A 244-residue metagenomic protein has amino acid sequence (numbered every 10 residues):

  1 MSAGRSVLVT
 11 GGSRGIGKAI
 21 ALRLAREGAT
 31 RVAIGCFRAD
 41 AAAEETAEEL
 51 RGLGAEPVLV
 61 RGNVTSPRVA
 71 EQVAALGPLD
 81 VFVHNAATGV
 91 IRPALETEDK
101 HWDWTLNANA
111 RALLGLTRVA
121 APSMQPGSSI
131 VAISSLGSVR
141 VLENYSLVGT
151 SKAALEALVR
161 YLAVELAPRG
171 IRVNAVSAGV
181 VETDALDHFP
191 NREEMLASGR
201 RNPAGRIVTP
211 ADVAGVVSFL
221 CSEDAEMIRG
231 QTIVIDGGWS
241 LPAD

Functional and structural regions predicted by a protein language model:
S13-R14: Conserved glycine-rich cofactor-binding loop
A29-E45: Conserved glycine-rich Rossmann-like NAD(P)H-binding loop of the short-chain dehydrogenase/reductase
P93-A94, E98-L106, S198: Substrate-binding pocket helix/loop in short-chain dehydrogenase/reductase
T117, S151, V159: Active-site helix of classical SDR
S135: Residue(s) in the substrate-gating loop at a strand-loop-helix junction that position the organic substrate next
R140, S218, R229-D244: Short C-terminal tail/terminal secondary-structure segment of NAD(P)H-dependent dehydrogenase/reductase domains
A167, R172, I228-G230: Short, small/polar-rich loop/turn modules that mediate ligand/substrate recognition or access, typified
